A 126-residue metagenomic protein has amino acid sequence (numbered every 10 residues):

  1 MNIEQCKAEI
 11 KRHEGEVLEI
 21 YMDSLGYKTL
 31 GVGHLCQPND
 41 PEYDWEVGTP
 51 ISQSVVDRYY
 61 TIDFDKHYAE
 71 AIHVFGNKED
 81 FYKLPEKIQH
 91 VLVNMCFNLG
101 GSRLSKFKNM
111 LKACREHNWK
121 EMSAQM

Functional and structural regions predicted by a protein language model:
M1-V91, F97-N98, L104-K108, R115-M126: Acidic, aromatic-lined catalytic clefts of primarily extracellular/periplasmic carbohydrate-active enzymes that remodel
